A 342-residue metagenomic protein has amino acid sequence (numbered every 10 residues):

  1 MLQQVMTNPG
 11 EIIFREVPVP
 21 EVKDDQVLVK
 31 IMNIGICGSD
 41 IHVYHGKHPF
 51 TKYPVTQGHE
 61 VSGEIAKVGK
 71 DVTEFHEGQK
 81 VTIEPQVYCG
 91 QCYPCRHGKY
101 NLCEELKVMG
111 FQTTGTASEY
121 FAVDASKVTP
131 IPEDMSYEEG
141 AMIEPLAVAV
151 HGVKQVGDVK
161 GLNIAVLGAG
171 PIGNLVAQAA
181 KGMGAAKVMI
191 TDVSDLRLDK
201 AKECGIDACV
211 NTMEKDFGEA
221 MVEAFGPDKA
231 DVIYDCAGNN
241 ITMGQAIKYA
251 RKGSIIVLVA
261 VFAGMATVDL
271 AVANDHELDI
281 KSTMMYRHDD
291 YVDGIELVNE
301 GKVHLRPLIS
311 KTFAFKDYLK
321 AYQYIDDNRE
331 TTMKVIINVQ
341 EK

Functional and structural regions predicted by a protein language model:
Q3, G244-K248, H288-K342: C-terminal hydrophobic helical "lid"/dimerization subdomain of Rossmann-like NAD(P)H-dependent oxidoreductases
Q3-E21, G38-K67, T82-I83, Y100-T114: N-terminal glycine-rich cofactor-binding segment
P20-I34, K47-Y93, K127, P132-D134: Glycine-rich beta-strand-centered segment in the early N-terminal region that forms part of a ligand/cofactor-binding
A66, V188-M189, V257: Conserved beta-strand positions in the Rossmann-like core of class I SAM-dependent methyltransferases
C89-L167: NAD(P)H dinucleotide-binding glycine-rich loop of Rossmann-like/cofactor-binding domains, especially the beta1-alpha1
M135-E214: Mid-domain Rossmann-like dinucleotide-binding core that forms the NAD(H)/NADP(H) cofactor-binding site
V156-K160, D199, C204-D279, L319: Glycine-rich cofactor phosphate-binding loops and adjacent beta1-alpha1 units of small-molecule cofactor enzyme domains
